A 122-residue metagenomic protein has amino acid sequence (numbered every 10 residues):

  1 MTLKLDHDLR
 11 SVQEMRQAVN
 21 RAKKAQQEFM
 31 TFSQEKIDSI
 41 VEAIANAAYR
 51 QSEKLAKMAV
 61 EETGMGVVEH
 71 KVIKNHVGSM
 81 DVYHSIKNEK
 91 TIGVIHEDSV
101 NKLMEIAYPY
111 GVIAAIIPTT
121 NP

Functional and structural regions predicted by a protein language model:
M1-E105: N-terminal Rossmann-like NAD(P)+-binding subdomain of aldehyde/semialdehyde dehydrogenases
V94-P122: Substrate-binding/gating loop at the entrance of the active-site cleft, primarily in PLP-dependent aminotransferase-like
